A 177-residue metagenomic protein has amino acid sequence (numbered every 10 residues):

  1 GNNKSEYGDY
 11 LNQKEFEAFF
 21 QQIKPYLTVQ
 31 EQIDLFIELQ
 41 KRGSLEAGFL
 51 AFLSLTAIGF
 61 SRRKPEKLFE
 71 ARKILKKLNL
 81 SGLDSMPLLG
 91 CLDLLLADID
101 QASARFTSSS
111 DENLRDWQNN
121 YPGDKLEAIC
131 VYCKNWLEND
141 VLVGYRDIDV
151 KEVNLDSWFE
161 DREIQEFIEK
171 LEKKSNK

Functional and structural regions predicted by a protein language model:
G1-G59, A128-K177: N-terminal alpha-helical interaction modules that lie
L35-G43, R72-S81, T107-D116: Solenoid-like repeat scaffolds
K41-G43, I58-K64, K73-L80, C91 (+1 more regions): Non-catalytic interaction/regulatory modules that flank or connect domains
A47, E66, E70, L80 (+1 more regions): Short, well-structured alpha-helical interface segments that form or flank functional binding sites
G48-A57, D84-L95: "A position-specific structural signal for the A-helix of alpha-solenoid helical repeats
K64-A71, G90, Q101-R105: Solenoid-repeat scaffolds in large eukaryotic assemblies
S81-L89, D111-L126: Boundary/linker segments of alpha-helical solenoid repeat arrays
L96-Q101, S110-N113: C-terminal, active-site-flanking charged/polar segments
